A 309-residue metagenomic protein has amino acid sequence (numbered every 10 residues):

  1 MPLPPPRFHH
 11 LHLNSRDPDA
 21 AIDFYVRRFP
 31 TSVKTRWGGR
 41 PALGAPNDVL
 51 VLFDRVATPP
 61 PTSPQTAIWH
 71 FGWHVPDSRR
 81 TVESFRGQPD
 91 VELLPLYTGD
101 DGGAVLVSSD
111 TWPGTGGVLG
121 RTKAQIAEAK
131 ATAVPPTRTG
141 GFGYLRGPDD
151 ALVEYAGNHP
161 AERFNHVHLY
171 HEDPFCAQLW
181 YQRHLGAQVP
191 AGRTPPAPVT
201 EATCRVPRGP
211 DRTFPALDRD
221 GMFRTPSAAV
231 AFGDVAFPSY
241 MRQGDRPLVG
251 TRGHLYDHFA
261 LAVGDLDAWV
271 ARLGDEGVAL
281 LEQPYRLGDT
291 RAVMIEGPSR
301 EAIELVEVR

Functional and structural regions predicted by a protein language model:
M1, R86-L169, A191-A231, P238-R242 (+3 more regions): Vicinal oxygen chelate
P5-W37: Mature N-terminal segment immediately following signal peptide/propeptide cleavage in secreted/periplasmic
H12-D17, H168-P174, A197-P198: Conserved beta-strand-loop-alpha-helix junction that forms the acyl-donor binding cleft
R16-P18, V75-R80, D173-P174, V263-D267: Helix N-cap motif at beta-to-alpha junctions
A21-V26, F85, D150, A177-Q182 (+2 more regions): Conserved active-site tyrosine of GNAT-family acetyltransferases
R27-K34, P89-E92, R183-V189, V278-A279: Conserved acetyl-CoA-binding loop of GNAT-fold acetyltransferases
I68-H70, Y256-D257: Eukaryotic phosphotyrosine signaling hubs
D173-A197: Solenoidal tandem-repeat scaffolds enriched in leucines and small polar residues
